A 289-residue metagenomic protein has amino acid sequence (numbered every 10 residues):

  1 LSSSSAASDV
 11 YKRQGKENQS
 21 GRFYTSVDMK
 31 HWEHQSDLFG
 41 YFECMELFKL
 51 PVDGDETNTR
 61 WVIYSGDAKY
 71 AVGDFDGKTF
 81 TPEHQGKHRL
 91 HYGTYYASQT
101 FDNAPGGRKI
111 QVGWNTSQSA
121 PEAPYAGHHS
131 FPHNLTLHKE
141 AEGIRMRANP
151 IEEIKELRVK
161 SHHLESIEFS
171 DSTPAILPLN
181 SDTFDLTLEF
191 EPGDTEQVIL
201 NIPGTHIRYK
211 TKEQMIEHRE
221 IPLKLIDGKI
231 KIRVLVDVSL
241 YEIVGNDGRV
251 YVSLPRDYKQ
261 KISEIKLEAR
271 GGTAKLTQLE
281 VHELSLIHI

Functional and structural regions predicted by a protein language model:
L1-A7, Y11, I287-H288: Single conserved hydrophobic/aromatic residue that forms the stacking wall/gate of nucleotide- or nucleobase-binding
S4, F23-S26, G73: Conserved Ser/Thr-centered positions that define the repeating blades of beta-propeller domains
S8-E17, G21-F23, H34-L38, M45-F48 (+2 more regions): Hydrophobic core segments of beta-strands in well-ordered, beta-rich domains
S26-E33, G77-T81: Asp-box/BNR beta-propeller loop motif
D37-G40, L90-H91: Surface loop/turn motifs at the tips and blade-to-blade linkers of beta-strand repeat domains
Y41-E43, T94-Y96: Beta-rich catalytic cores
M45-D53, Q99-N103: Beta-propeller blade termini
D76-G93, F101-I287: Beta-rich accessory regions
